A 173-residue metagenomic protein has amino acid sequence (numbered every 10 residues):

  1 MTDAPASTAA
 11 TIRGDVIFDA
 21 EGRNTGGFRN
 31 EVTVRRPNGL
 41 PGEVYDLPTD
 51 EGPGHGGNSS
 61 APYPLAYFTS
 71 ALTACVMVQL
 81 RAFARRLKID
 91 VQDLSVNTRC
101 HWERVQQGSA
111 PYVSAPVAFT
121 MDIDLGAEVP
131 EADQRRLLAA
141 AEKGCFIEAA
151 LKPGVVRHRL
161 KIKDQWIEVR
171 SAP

Functional and structural regions predicted by a protein language model:
M1-S70, A82-P173: Extended beta-strand/beta-hairpin segments
